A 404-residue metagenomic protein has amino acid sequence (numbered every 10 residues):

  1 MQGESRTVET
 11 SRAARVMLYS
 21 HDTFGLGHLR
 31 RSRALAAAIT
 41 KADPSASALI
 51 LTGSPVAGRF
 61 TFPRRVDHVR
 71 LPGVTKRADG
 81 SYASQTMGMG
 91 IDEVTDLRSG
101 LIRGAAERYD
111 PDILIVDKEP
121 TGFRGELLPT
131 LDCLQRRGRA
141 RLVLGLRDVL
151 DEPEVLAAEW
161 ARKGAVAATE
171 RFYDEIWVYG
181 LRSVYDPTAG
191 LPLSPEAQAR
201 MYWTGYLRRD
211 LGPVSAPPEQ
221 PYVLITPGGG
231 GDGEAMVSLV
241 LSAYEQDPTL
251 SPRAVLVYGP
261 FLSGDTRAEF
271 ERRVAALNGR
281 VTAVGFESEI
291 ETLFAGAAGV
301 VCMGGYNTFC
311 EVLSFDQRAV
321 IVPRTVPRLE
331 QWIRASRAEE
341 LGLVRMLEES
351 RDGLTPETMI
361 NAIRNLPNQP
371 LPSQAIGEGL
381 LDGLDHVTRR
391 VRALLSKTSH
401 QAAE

Functional and structural regions predicted by a protein language model:
Q2-E4, E357-E404: C-terminal amphipathic helix plus adjacent low-complexity, charged tail appended to glycosyltransferase catalytic
R12-S20, A38-E93, L97-S99, P260: Conserved nucleotide-sugar phosphate-binding/catalytic loop shared by glycosyltransferases and other
S20-R33, G233-E234: A short, glycine/small-residue-rich beta-strand->loop->alpha-helix junction that serves as a flexible
A36, L191, Y206-G299: Donor-nucleotide binding loops and adjacent catalytic segments primarily of GT-B fold Leloir glycosyltransferases
R103-E170: Conserved nucleotide-sugar donor-interacting segment of glycosyltransferase catalytic cores, predominantly GT-B
L146-A235, F261-G264: A nucleotide-sugar donor-handling region in carbohydrate enzymes
E289-I333: A donor-sugar binding/catalytic signature common to diverse glycosyltransferases and related nucleotide-sugar
V326-A362: Change "using UDP/GDP/dTDP sugars" to "using nucleotide sugars
